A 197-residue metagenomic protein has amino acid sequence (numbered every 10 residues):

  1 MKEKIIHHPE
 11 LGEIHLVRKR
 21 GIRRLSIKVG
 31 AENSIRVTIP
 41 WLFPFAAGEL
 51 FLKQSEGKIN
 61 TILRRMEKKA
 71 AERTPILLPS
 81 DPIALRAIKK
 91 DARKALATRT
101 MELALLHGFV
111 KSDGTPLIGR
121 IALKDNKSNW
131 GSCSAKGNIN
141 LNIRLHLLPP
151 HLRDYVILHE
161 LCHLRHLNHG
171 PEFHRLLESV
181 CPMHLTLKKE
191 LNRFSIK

Functional and structural regions predicted by a protein language model:
M1-Y155, L164-K197: Active-site-proximal or metal-binding-adjacent scaffold patches in catalytic folds
E160: Walker B catalytic acidic pair
